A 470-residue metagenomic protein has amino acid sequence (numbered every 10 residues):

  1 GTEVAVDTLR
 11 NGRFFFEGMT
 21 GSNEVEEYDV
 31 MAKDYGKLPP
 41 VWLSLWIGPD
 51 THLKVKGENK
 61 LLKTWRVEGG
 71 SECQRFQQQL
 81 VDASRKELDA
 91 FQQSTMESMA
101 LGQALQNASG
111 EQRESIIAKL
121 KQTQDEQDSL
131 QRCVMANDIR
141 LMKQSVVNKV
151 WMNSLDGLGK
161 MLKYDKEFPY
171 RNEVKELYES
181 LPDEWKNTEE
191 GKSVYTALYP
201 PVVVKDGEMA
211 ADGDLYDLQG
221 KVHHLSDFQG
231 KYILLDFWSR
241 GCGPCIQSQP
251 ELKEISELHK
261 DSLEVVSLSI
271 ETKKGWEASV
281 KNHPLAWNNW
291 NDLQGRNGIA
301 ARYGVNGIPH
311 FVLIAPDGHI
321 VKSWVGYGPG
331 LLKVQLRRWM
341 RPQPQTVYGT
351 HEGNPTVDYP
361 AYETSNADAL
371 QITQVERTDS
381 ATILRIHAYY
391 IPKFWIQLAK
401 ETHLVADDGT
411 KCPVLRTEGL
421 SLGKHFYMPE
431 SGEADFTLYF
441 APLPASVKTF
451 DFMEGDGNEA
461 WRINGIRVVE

Functional and structural regions predicted by a protein language model:
G1-E126: A non-transmembrane, solvent-exposed segment enriched in polar/low-complexity residues
K192-L225, L285-N288, R341-P344: N-terminal "domain-start" segment that seeds a small globular fold
Q229-G230, F237-E254: Conserved redox-active cysteine motifs that mediate thiol-disulfide chemistry, especially di-cysteine Cys-X(1-2)-Cys
I246-H283, Q294-A301: Structural microenvironment flanking redox-active thiols in thiol-disulfide oxidoreductases
V280-D317: Short, internal strand/loop/helix patches that form the active-site neighborhood or redox-interaction surface
P316-P344: Thiol-/selenol-based redox modules, centered on thioredoxin-like and closely related oxidoreductase domains
A381-Y390: Short, well-ordered beta-strand segments enriched in hydrophobic/aromatic residues
P413-G457: Short, solvent-exposed, Trp/other aromatic-anchored flexible loops in extracytoplasmic proteins
